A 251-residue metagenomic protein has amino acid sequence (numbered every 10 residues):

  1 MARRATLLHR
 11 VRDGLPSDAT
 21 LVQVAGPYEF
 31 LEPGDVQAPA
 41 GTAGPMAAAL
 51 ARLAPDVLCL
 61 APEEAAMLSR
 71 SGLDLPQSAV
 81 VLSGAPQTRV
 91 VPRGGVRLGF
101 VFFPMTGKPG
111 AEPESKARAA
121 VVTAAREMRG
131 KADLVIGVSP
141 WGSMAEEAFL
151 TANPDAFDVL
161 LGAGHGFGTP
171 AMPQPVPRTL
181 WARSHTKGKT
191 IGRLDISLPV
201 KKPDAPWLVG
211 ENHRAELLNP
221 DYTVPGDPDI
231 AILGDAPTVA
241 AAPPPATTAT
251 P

Functional and structural regions predicted by a protein language model:
M1-P251: Acidic, metal/ion-coordinating pockets
